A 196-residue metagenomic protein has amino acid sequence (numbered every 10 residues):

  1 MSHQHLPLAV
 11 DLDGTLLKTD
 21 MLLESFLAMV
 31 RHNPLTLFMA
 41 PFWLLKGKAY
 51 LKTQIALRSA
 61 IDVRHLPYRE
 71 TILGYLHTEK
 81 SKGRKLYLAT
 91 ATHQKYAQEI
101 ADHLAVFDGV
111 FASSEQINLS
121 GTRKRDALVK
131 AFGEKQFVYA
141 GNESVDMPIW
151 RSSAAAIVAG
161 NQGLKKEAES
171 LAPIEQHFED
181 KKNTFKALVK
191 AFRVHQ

Functional and structural regions predicted by a protein language model:
M1-H5, R64-Q196: C-terminal cap/substrate-recognition subdomain and adjoining C-terminal extension of metal-dependent phosphatase-like
S2-Q54: Active-site neighborhood of HAD-like aspartate-dependent phosphohydrolases
K18-E24, Y50, A60, Q94-A97 (+1 more regions): Cytosolic catalytic headpiece of P-type ATPases
T19, E24-S25, R58, L66-T71 (+1 more regions): Surface-exposed loop/turn and secondary-structure junction residues enriched for glycine/proline
S25, M29, L44, Q54-R58 (+4 more regions): Residues that form generic nucleotide/phosphate-binding pockets
L37-W43, R58-P67: Short acidic/polar alpha-helix capping motifs at helix-coil junctions
L45-S59, A105-V110: Short, basic/glycine-rich phosphate-binding loops at helix/coil junctions that contact nucleotide phosphates
